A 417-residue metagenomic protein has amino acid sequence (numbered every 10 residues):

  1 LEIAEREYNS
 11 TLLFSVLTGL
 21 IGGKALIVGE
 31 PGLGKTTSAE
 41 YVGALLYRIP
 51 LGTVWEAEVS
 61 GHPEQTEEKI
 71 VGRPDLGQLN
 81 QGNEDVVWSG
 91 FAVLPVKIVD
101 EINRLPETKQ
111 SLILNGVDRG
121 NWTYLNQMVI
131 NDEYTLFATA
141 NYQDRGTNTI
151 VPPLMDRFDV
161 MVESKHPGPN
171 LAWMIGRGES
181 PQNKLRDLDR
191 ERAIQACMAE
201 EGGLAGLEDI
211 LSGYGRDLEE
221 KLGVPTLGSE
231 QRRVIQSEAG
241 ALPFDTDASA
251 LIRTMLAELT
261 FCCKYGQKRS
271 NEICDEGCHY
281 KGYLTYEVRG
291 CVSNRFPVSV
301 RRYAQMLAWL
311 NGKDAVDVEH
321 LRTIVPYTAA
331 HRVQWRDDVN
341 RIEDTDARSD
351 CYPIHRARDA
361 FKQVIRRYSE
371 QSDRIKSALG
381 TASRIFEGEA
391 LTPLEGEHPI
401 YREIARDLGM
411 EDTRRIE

Functional and structural regions predicted by a protein language model:
L1-L12, L242-P243: Dynamic helix-loop-helix/coil hinge segments at AAA+ ATPase domain boundaries and subdomain interfaces
L13-F14, L20-G22, T53, F91-V93 (+1 more regions): Short loop/turn elements that form and flank the Walker-type P-loop nucleotide-binding site in RecA-like NTPase cores
F14-T18, P74-K97: Conserved alpha-helical scaffold flanking the Walker A/P-loop in AAA+ ATPase domains
L17-G61: Walker A/P-loop
A25, L46-P50, G77-N80, V96-K97 (+3 more regions): Canonical AAA+ ATPase core
L26, P31-T37, F261-E417: C-terminal engagement/docking regions of AAA+ P-loop ATPases
A57-Q81: Conserved NTP-binding/hydrolysis module of P-loop NTPases
R186-V300: Conserved AAA+ ATPase small/helical "lid" subdomain
